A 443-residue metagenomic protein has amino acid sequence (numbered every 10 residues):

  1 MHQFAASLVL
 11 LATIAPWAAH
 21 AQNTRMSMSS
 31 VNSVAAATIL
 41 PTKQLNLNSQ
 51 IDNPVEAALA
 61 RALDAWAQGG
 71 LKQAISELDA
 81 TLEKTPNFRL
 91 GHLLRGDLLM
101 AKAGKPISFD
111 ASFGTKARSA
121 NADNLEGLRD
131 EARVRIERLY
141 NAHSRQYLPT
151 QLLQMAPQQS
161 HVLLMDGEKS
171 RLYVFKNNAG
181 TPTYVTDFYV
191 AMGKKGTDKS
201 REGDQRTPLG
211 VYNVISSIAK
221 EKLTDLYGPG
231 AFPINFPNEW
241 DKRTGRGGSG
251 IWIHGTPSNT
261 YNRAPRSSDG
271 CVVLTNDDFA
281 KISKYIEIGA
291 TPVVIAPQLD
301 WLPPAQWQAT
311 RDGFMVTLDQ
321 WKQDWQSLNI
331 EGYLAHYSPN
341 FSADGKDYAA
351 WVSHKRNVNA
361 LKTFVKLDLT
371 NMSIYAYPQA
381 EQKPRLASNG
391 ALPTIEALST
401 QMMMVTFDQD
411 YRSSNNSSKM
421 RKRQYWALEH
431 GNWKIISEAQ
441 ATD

Functional and structural regions predicted by a protein language model:
L98, I218-D319: Exported/periplasmic cell-wall-interacting domains
Y140-I251, P257-Y261, R421-Q424, A441-T442: Gly/Pro-biased beta-strand-loop elements
Q158, R356-R423: Surface-exposed, charged secondary-structure patches
S327-N340, D344: Short, well-ordered alpha-helical segments enriched in acidic and aromatic residues
N416-D443: Short beta-strand edge/turn micro-motifs at domain boundaries
